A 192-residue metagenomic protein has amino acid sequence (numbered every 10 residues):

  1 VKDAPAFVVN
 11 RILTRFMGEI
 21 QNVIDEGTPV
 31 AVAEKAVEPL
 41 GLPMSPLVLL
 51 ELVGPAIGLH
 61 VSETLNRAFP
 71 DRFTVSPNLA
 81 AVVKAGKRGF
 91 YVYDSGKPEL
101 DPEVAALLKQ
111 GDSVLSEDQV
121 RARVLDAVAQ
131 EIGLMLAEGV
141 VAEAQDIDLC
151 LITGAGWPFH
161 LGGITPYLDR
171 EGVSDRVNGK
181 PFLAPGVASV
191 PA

Functional and structural regions predicted by a protein language model:
V1-A192: N-terminal glycine-rich phosphate-binding loop for ADP-containing cofactors
